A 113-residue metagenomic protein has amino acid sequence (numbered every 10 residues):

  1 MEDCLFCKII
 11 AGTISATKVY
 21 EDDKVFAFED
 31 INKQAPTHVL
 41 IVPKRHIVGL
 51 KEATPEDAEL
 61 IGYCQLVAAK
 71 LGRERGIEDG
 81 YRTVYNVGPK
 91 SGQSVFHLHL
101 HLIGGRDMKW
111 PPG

Functional and structural regions predicted by a protein language model:
M1-G113: HIT superfamily nucleotide-processing domains
